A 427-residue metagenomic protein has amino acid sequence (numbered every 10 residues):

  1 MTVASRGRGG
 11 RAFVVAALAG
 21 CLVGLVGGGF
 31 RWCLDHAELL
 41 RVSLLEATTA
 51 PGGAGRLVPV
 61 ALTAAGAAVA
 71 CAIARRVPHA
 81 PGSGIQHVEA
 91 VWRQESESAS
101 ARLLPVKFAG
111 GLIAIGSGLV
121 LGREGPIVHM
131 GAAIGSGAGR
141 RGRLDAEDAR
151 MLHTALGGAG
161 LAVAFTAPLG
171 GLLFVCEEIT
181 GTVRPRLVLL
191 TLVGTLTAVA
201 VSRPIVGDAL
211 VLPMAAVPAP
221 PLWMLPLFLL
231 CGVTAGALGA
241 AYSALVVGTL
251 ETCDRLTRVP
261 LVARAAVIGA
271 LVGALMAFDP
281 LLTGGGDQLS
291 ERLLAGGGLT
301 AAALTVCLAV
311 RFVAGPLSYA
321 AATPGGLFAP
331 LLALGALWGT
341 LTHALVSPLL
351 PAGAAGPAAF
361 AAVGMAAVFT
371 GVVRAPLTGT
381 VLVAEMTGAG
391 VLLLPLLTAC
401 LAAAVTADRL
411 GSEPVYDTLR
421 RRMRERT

Functional and structural regions predicted by a protein language model:
M1-T427: Alpha-helical transmembrane segments and immediately membrane-proximal extracytoplasmic
